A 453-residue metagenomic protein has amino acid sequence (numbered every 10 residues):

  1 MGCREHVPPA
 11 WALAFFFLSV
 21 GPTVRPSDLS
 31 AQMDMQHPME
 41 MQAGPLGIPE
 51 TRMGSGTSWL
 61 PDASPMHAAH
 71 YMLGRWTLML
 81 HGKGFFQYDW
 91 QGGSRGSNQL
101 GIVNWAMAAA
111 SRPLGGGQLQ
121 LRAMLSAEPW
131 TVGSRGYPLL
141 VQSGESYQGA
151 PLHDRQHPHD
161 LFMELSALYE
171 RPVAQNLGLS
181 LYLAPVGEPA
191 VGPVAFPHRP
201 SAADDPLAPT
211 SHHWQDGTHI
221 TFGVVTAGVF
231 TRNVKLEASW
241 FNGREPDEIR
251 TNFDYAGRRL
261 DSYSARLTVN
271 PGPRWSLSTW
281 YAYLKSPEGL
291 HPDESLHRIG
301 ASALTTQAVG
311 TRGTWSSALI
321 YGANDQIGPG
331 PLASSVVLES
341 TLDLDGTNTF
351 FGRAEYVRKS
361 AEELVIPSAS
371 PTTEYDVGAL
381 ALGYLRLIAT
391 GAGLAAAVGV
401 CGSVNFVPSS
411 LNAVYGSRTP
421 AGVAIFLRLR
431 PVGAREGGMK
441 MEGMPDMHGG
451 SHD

Functional and structural regions predicted by a protein language model:
H67-A69, A106-R112, L165-R171, V225-T231 (+7 more regions): Residues on the lipid-exposed face of transmembrane beta-strands in outer-membrane beta-barrel proteins
W76, N98-A106, H159-L165, H219-V225 (+6 more regions): Residues that define the transmembrane beta-barrel architecture of outer-membrane proteins
L78, G115-L119, Q175-L179, N233-E237 (+5 more regions): Repeated loop/turn-to-beta-strand initiation elements of outer-membrane beta-barrel proteins
L80, G84-Y88, L121-A127, L181-P185 (+8 more regions): Transmembrane beta-barrel strands of outer-membrane/channel proteins
Q87-G93, E128-W130, V186-A190, P209 (+12 more regions): Sequence/structural signature of outer-membrane beta-barrel proteins
V132-T268: Surface-exposed coil loops of outer-membrane beta-barrel proteins
T231, K235-S239, R266-P371, L380: Detector for outer-membrane/organellar transmembrane beta-barrel domains, recognizing the amphipathic beta-strand
L382, S417-D453: Outer-membrane beta-barrel "beta-signal"
